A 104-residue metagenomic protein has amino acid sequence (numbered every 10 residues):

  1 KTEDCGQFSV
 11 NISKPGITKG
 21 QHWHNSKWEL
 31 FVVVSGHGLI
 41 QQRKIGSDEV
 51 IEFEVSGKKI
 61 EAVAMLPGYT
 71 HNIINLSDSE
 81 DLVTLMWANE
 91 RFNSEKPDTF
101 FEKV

Functional and structural regions predicted by a protein language model:
K1-G20: A short glycine-rich, His/Asp/Glu-containing loop-to-beta-strand
E3-C5, N25, G57, S79: A generic fold-level signal
K19-N25, V32, F53-V55, I74-L76: Short histidine-centered beta-strand/loop micro-motifs that create catalytic or ligand/metal-coordination sites
G20-H22, I40-Q42, A62-M65, H71-D78: Short beta-strand His + acidic residue motifs that chelate non-heme Fe in jelly-roll/DSBH and cupin folds
S26-I45: Glycine- and acidic-residue-biased ligand/ion/polar-headgroup-sensing regions
S26-K27, K59, Y69-T70: A generic "binding-loop/recognition-motif" signal
K44-P67: Short acidic-glycine-tyrosine-enriched beta hairpin
S47-E49, T70-V104: Double-stranded beta-helix
